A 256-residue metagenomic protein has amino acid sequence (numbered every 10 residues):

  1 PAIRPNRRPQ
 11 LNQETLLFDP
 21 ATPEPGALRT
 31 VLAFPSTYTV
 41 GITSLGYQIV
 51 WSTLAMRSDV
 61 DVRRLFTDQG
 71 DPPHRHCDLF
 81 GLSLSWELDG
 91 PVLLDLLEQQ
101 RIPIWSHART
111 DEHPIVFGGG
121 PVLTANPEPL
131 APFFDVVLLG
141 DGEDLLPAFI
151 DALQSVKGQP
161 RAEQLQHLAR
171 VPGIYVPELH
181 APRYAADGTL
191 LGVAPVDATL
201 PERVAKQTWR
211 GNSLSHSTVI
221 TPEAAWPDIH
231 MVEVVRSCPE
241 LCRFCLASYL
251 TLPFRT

Functional and structural regions predicted by a protein language model:
P1-G26, T67: Short N-terminal or domain-adjacent regulatory/targeting segments
P23-T30, R75-D78, E112, A225-I229: A short, charged/proline- and glycine-enriched loop that marks the coil->beta-strand transition at the N-terminal
V31-V40, V60-V62, T67, L79-D89 (+2 more regions): Core AdoMet radical
A33, P73, V196-Q207, R243: Membrane-embedded alpha-helical bundles of multi-pass transporters/translocases, especially carrier/permease families
I42-V50: Conserved alpha-helical elements of sugar-nucleotide-dependent glycosyltransferases
I49-D61: Short helix-loop-beta junction
D68-P195: Glycine-rich beta-alpha loop elements in corrinoid/cobalamin-binding modules across cobalamin-dependent enzymes
R210-T256: Radical SAM [4Fe-4S] cluster-binding motif and immediate context
